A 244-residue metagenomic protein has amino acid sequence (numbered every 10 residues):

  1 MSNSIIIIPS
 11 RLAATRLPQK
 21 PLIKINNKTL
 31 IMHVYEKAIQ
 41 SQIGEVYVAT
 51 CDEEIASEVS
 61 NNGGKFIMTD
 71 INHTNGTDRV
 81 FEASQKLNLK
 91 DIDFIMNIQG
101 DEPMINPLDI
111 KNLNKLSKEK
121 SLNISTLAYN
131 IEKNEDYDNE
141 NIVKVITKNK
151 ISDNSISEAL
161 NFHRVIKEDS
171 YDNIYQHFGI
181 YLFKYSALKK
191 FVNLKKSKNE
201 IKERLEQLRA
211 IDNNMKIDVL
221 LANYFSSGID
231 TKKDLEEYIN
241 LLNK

Functional and structural regions predicted by a protein language model:
S2-T50: N-terminal glycine-rich phosphate-binding loop and ensuing alpha1 helix
L12, D70-G76, Y224-S226: Short, acidic/turn-prone active-site loops that include or flank metal/cofactor- and phosphate-binding residues
I43, D91-I92, E119-L122, M215: Short, high-confidence coil segments that cap the C-terminus of an alpha-helix and link into the following beta-strand
Y47, E53-N112: Short phosphate-binding loop-to-helix
T50-C51, I105, F183, D230: A conserved hydrophobic position in a structured secondary element of the catalytic/binding core that shapes
N106-S197: Conserved core of the sugar-phosphate nucleotidyltransferase
D172-K244: Conserved alpha/beta core of the MobA/IspD/sugar-nucleotide pyrophosphorylase nucleotidyltransferase superfamily
